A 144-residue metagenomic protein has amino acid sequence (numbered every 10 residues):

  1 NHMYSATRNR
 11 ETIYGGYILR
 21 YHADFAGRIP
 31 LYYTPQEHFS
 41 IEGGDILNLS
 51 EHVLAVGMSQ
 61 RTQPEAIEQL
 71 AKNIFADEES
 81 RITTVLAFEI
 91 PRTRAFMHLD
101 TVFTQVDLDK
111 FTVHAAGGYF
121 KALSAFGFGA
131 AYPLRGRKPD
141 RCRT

Functional and structural regions predicted by a protein language model:
N1-T144: The feature marks the mature, well-folded catalytic cores of soluble enzymes
